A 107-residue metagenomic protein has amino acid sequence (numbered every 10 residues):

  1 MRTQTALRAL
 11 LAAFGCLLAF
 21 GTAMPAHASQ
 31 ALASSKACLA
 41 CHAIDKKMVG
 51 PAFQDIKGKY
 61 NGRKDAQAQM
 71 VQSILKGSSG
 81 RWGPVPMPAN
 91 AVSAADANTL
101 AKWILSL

Functional and structural regions predicted by a protein language model:
M1-S29, L107: N-terminal export/targeting leaders of redox proteins
A19-S34, M48, K59-R63: Electrostatic cytochrome c docking/interface patches
A28, A37, A52, Q69-M70: Hydrophobic alpha-helical segments typical of transmembrane helices and their membrane-interface/capping positions
K36-I44, L100: The canonical Cys-X-X-Cys-His
H42, L75, I104-L105: Protein kinase-like catalytic domain
V49-Y60, S73-A101: Axial heme c-ligation environment in periplasmic c-type cytochrome domains
